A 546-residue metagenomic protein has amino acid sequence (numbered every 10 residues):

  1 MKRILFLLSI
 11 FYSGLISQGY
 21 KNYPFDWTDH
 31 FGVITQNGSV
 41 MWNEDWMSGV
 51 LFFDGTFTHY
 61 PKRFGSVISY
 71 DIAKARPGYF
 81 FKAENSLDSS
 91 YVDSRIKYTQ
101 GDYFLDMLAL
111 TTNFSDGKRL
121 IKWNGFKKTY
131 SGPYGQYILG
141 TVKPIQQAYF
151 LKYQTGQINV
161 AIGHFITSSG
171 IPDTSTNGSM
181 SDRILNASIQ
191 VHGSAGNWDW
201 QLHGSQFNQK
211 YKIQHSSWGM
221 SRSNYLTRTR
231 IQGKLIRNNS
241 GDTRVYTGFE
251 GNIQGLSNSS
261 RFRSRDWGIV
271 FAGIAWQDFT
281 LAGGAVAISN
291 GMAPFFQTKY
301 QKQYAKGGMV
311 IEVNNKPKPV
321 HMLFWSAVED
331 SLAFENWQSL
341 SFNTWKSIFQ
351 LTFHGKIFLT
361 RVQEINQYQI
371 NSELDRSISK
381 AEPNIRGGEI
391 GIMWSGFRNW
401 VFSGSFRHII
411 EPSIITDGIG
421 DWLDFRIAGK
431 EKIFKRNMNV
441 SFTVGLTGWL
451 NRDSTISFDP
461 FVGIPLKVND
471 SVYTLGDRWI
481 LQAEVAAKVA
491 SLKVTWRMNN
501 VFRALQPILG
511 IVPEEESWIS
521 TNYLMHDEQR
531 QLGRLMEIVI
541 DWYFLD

Functional and structural regions predicted by a protein language model:
R3-S13: Sec-dependent N-terminal signal peptides
Q18-V92: Acidic, small-polar-rich N-terminal luminal/periplasmic segments of exported/outer-membrane proteins
Y20, K62-G65, S89, I96 (+3 more regions): Exposed, low-structure sequence patches enriched in small/polar residues
R76-G78, L87-G135, L139-Q147: Outer-membrane beta-barrel translocator/receptor signature
S131-V142, I171-N177, S520-L524, Q529 (+1 more regions): Surface-exposed coil loops of outer-membrane beta-barrel proteins
Q136-Q157, F442-G445: Short secondary-structure subsegments characteristic of cysteine-rich extracellular domains
A161, I166-S179, N186: Acidic/polar loop-and-plug regions of large Gram-negative outer-membrane beta-barrel proteins
S216-M220: Eukaryotic acidic, serine/threonine-rich low-complexity intrinsically disordered regions
